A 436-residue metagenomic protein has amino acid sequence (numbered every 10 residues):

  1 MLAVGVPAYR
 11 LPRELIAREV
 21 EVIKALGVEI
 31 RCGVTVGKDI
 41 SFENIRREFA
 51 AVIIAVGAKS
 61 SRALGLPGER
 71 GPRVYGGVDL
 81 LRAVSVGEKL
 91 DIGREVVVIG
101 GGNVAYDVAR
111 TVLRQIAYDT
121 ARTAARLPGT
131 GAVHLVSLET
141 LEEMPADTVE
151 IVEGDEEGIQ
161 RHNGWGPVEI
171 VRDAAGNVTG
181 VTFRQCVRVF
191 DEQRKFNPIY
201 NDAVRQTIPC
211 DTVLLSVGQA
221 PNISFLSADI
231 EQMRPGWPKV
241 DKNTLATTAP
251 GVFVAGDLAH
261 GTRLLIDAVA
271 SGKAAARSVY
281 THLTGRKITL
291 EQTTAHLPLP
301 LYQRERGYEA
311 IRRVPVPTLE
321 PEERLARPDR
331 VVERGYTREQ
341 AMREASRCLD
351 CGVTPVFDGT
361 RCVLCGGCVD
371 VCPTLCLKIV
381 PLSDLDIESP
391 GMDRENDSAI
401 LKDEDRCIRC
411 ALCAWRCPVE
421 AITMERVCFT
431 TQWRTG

Functional and structural regions predicted by a protein language model:
M1, G27-I30, F225, L349-E388 (+2 more regions): Iron-sulfur cluster-binding cysteine motifs and their immediate structural context in ferredoxin-like electron-transfer
M1-L26, I30, V84, A109-E169 (+3 more regions): Rossmann-like dinucleotide-binding cores of NAD(P)H-dependent redox enzymes
I16-T35, S61-L127, M233-N243, T247-A249: Glycine-rich dinucleotide-binding loop and its adjacent helix/turn
R31-R46, G164-G176, V187-V189: A conserved short coil-to-beta-strand element within the FAD-binding core of flavoproteins
F49-A51, A55-R62, V78-L80, G101-G102 (+4 more regions): Glycine-/small-residue-rich beta->alpha transition segments that form the dinucleotide
R70-V96, I170, D191-L264, P381: FAD-site-proximal beta/loop scaffold in flavoenzymes
V152-E156, G166-R172, N177, V189 (+2 more regions): Mid-to-C-terminal Rossmann-like scaffold of FAD/NAD(P)H-dependent oxidoreductases
A255-R286: A conserved FAD-binding loop/helix module that cradles the flavin
